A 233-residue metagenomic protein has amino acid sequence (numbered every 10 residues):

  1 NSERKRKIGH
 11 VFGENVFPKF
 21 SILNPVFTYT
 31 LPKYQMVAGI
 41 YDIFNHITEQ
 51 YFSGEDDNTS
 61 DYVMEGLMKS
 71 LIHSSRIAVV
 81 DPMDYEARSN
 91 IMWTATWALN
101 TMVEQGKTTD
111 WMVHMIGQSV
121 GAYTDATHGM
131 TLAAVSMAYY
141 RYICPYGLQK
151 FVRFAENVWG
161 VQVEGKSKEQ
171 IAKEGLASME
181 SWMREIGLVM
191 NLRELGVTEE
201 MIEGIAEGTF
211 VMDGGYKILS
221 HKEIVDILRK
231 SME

Functional and structural regions predicted by a protein language model:
N1-D56, R153: A glycine/threonine-rich phosphate-anchoring loop and its flanking beta-alpha core in nucleotide/phosphate-binding
I22, I40, M112, Y123-A126 (+1 more regions): Alpha-helical architecture
F44-T48, R88-L99, S136, M183 (+2 more regions): Short alpha-helical scaffolding segments that buttress acidic/His motifs in well-ordered protein cores
Q50-A177: Active-site segments that bind and position negatively charged phosphate/pyrophosphate groups
V158, Q162-E233: C-terminal charged capping/lid subdomain of soluble metabolic enzymes
